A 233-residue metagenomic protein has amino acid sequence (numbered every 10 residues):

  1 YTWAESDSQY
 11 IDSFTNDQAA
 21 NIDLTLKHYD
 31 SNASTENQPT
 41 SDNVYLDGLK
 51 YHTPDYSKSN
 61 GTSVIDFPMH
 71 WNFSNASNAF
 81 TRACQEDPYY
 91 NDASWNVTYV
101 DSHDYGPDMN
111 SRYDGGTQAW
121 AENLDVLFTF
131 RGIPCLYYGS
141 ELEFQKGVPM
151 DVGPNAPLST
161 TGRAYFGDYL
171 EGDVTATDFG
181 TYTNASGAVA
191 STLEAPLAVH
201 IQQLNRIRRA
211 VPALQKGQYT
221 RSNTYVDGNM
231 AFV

Functional and structural regions predicted by a protein language model:
Y1-D92, N96, G115-T117, N123-V126 (+1 more regions): Active-site-proximal helices and loops of the catalytic beta/alpha 8
T98-Y99, I133: Catalytic-domain carbohydrate-binding cleft regions of carbohydrate-active enzymes
V100-P107: Active-site neighborhood of divalent metal-dependent phosphoester/pyrophosphate hydrolases
S102, C135-Y138: Glycine-rich, aromatic-lined ligand/substrate-binding cores of catalytic and carbohydrate-binding domains
P107, R131-P134, R208-Q215: Alpha-helix capping/termination and helix-coil
M109-D114: Short, solvent-exposed helix-loop connector elements
R131, Y138, L142: Short glycine-rich loop/turn motifs that provide flexible caps or phosphate-binding loops at active sites
